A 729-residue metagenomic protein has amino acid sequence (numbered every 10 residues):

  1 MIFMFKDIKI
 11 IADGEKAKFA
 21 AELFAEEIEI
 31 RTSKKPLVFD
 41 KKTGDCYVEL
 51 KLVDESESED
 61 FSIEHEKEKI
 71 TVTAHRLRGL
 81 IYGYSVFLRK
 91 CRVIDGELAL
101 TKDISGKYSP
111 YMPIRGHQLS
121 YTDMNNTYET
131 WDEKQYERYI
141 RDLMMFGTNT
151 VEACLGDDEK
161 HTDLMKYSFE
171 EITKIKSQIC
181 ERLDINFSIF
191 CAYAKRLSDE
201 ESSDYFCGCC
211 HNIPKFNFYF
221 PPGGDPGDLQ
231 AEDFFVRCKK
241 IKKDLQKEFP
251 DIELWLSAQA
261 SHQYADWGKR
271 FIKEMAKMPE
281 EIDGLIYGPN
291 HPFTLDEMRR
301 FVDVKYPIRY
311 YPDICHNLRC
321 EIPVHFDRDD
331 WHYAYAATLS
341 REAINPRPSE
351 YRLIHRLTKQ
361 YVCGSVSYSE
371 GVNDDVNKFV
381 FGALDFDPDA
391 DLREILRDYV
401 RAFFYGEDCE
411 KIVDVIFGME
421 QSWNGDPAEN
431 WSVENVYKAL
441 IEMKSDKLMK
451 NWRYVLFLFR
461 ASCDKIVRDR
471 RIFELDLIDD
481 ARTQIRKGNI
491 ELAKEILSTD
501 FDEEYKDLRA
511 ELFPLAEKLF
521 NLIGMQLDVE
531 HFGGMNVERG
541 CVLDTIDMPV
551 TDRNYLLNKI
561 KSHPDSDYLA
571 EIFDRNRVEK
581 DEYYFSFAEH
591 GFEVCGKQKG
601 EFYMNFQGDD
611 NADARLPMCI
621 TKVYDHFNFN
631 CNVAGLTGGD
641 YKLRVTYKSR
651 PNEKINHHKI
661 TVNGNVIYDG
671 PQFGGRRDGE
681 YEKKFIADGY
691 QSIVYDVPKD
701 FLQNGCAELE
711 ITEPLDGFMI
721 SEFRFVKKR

Functional and structural regions predicted by a protein language model:
I2, K6, I11-L23, E27-R31 (+5 more regions): Feature activates predominantly on carbohydrate-active enzymes
I11-K16, L50-D54, T73-H75, S120-Y121 (+4 more regions): Structural motif
K35-E59: Short, well-ordered secondary-structure micro-motifs within conserved domains or adaptor modules
R92-G96, N149, H161-S177, E181-E407 (+4 more regions): Catalytic-core regions of glycoside hydrolase
D244, D547, T551-L636, L715 (+1 more regions): Glycan-recognition and processing domains
S369-N377, D389-I572, N576: C-terminal non-catalytic alpha-helical accessory regions
C619-G638, T646-K728: Beta-strand-rich ligand-recognition modules
